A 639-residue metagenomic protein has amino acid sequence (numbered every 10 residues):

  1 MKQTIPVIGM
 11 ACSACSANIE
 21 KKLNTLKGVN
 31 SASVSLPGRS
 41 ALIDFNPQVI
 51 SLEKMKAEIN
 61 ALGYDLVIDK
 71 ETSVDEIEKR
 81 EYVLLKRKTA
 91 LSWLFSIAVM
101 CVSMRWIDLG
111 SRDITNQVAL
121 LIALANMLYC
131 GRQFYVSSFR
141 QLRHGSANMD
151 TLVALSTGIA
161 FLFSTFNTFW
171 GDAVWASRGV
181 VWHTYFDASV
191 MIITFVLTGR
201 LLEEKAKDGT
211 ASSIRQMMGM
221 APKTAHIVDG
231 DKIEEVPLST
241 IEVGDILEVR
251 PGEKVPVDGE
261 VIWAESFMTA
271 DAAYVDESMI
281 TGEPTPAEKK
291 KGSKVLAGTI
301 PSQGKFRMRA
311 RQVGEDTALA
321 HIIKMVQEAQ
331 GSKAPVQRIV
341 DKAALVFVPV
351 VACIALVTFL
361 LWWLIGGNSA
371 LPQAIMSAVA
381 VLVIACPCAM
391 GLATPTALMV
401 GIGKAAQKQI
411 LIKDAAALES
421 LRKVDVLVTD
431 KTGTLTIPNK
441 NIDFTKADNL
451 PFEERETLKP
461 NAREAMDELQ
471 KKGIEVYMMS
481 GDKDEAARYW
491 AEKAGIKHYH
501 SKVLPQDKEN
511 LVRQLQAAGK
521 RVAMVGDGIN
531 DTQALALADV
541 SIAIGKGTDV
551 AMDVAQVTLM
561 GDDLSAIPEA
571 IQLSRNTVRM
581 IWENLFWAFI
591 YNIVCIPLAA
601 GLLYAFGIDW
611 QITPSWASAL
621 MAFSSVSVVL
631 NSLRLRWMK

Functional and structural regions predicted by a protein language model:
M1-N116, R140, Q216, K232-I233 (+7 more regions): Flexible metal-binding regulatory segments at protein termini and peripheral loops
T4, K27-V49, E53, H183-F186 (+2 more regions): Conserved cytosolic catalytic loops of P-type ATPases
A17, G38, I412, R422 (+2 more regions): Conserved ATP-binding TGD loop and adjacent catalytic N/P-domain core of P-type ATPases
D75-L94, Q117, S137-A160, I323-A355 (+5 more regions): Soluble-to-membrane junctions at the N-terminal ends of transmembrane alpha-helices in multi-pass ion-transporting
L84-T224, K342, I612-S615: Transmembrane helix-loop-helix hairpins at the membrane interface
D108-S111, R143, L162, K404 (+8 more regions): Membrane-embedded alpha-helical bundles of multi-pass transporters
W175, A188-P251, K289, L411-K413 (+3 more regions): Juxtamembrane coupling segments of multi-pass membrane pumps/enzymes
I280, M376, C386-A447, P451 (+2 more regions): Conserved catalytic phosphorylation-site environment of P-type ATPases
